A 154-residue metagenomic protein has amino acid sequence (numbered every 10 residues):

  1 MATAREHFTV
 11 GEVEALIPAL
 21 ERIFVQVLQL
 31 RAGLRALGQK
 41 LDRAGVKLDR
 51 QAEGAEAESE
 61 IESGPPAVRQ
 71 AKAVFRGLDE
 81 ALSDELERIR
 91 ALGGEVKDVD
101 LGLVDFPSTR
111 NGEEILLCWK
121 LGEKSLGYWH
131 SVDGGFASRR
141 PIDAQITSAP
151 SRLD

Functional and structural regions predicted by a protein language model:
M1, F8, A67, V74 (+2 more regions): Sparse, context-dependent recognition of short Cys/His-centered cofactor- or disulfide-binding micro-motifs
M1-R50: Long, hydrophobic N-terminal alpha-helical segment
L20-L37, A71, F75-L78, L82-E85 (+1 more regions): Amphipathic alpha-helical coiled-coil segments
I23-V25, E56, V132: Hydrophobic alpha-helical segments
L30-A32, G38, A52, L103 (+2 more regions): Residue-level signal for alpha-helical context at structural boundaries
V46-R50, E56-A57, S63, I115-L121: Short, charged low-complexity intrinsically disordered segments located at boundaries of structured domains
A55-G77: Short, glycine/alanine-rich amphipathic alpha-helical segment that often forms an alpha-turn-alpha hairpin
R76, S83-D154: Glycine-rich, aromatic-bearing surface loops/beta-hairpins
